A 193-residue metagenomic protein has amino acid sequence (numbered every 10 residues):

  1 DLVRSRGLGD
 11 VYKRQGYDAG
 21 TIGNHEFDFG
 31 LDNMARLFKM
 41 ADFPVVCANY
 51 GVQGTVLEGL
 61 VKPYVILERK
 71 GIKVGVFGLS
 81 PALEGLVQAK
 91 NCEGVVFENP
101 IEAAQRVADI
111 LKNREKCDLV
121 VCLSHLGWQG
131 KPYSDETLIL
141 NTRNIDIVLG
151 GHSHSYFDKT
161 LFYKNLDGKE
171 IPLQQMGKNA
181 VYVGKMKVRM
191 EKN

Functional and structural regions predicted by a protein language model:
D1-L2: Short, well-ordered junction/capping motifs at the entry into regular secondary structure
R6-N193: Acidic, metal/ion-coordinating pockets
